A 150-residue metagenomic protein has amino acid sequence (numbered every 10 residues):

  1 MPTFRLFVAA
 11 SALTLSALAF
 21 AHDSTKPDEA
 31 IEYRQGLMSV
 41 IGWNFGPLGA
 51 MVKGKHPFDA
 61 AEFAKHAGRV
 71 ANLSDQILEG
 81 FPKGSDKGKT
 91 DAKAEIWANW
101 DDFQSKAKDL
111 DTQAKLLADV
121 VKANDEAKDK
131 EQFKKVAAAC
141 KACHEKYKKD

Functional and structural regions predicted by a protein language model:
M1-S11: Bacterial N-terminal signal peptides that target proteins for export
T14-A21: N-terminal signal peptide c-region/cleavage motif recognized by signal peptidases
D23-A60, H66-D150: Sequence context surrounding c-type heme c attachment/ligation sites in exported
